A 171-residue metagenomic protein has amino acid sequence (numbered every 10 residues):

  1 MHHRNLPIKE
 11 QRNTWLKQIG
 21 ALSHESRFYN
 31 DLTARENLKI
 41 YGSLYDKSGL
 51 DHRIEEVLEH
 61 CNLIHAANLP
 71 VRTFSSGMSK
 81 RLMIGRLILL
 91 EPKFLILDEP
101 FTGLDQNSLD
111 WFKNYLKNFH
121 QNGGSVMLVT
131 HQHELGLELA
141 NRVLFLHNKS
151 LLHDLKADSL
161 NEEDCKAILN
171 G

Functional and structural regions predicted by a protein language model:
M1-W15: Conserved ABC transporter NBD signature motif
K39, G49-A66: Conserved ABC ATPase "signature" region
P70-G77: Conserved ABC ATPase signature
L95-D98: Catalytic Walker B motif of ABC-type/P-loop ATPase nucleotide-binding domains
Q106-N107: Helix N-cap at the start of a conserved alpha-helix in ABC-type nucleotide-binding domains
T130-H131: H-loop/switch region of ABC-family ATPase nucleotide-binding domains
